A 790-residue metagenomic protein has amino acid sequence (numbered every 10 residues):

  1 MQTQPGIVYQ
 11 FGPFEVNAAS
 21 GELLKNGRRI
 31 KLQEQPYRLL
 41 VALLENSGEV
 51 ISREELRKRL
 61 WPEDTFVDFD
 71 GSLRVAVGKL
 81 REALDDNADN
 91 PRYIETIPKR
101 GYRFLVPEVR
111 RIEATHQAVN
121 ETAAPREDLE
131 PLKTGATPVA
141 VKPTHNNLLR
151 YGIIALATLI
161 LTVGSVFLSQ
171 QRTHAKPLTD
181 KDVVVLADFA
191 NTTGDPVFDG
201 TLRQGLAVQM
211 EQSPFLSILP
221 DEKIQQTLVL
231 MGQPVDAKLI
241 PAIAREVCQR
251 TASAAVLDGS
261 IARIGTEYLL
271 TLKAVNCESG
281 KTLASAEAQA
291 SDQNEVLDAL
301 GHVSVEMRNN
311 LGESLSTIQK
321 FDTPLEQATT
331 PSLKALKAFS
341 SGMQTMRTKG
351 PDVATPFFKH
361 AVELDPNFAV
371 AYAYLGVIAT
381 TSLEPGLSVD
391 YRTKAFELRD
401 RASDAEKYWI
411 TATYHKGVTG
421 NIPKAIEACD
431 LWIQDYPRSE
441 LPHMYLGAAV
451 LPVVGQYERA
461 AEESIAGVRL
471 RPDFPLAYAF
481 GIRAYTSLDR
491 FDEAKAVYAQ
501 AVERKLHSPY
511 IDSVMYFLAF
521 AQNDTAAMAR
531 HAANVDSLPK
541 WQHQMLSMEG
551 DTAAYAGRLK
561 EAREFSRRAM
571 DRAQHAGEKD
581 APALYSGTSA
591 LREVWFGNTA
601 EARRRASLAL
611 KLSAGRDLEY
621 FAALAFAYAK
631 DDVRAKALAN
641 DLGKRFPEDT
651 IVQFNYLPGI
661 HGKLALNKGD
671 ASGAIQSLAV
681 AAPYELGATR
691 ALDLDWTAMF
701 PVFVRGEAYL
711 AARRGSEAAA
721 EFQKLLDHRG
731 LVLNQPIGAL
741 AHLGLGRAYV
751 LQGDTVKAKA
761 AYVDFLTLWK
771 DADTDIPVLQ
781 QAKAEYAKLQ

Functional and structural regions predicted by a protein language model:
Q2-Q10, K31, L43-G48, D64-D68 (+1 more regions): DNA-binding patch around the recognition helix
I7, N17, E22-L24, R28-K31 (+13 more regions): Acidic, proline/glycine-rich low-complexity intrinsically disordered segments
K176-L178, Q319-F339, F396-E406, V535 (+4 more regions): TPR-adjacent "capping" and linker segments in tetratricopeptide-repeat scaffold/adaptor proteins
L333, S340, Y374, I410-T411 (+13 more regions): "A position-specific structural signal for the A-helix of alpha-solenoid helical repeats
T345, A379, H415-K416, V450-L451 (+9 more regions): Residue at a conserved register position within TPR or TPR-like alpha-solenoid repeats
E363, F396-E397, Q434, R469 (+8 more regions): Amphipathic alpha-helical segments of tetratricopeptide repeats
N367, S403-Y408, R438, D473 (+11 more regions): Structural signature of alpha-solenoid helical repeat junctions
A371, A405, P442, A477 (+8 more regions): TPR alpha-solenoid repeat register
